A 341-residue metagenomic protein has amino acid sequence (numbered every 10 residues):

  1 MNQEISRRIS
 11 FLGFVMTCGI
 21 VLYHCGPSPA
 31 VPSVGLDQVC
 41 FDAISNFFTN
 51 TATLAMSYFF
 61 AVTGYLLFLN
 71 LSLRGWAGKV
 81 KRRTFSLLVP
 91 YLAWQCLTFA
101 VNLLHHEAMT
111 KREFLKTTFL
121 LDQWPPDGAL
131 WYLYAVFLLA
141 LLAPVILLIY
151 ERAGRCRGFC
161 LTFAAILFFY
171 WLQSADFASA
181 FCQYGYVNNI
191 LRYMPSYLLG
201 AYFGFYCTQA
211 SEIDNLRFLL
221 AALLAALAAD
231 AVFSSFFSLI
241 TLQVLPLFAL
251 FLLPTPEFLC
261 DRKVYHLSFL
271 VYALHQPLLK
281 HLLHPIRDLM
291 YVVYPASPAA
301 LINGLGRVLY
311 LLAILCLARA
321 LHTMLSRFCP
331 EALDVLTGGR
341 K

Functional and structural regions predicted by a protein language model:
M1-F168, V293-K341: Membrane-cytosol interface segments of multi-pass membrane proteins, especially ER/Golgi lipid-handling enzymes
C18-C25, Q95-C96, F163-F177, A221-S234 (+1 more regions): Aromatic-anchored segments of alpha-helical transmembrane domains
V31-S33, L104, A108, L172-F181 (+2 more regions): Juxtamembrane "helix-exit" motif on the non-cytosolic side of transmembrane helices
I44-M56, L120-A135, S174-L199, L227-F248 (+2 more regions): Interfacial loop-to-helix transition and helix-capping segments at the boundaries of transmembrane helices
Y65-L69, L139, A143-E151, Y193-Q209 (+3 more regions): Hydrophobic transmembrane alpha-helices
R74, A175-F177, C207: Transmembrane helix-loop junctions in multi-pass membrane proteins
P125-Y150, G154-Y170, A201-D214, F218 (+3 more regions): Contiguous hydrophobic segments
L191-S196, F205-L270, Q276-V293, S297-R307: Alpha-helical transmembrane segments and terminal signal-anchor/GPI-anchor hydrophobic tails, characterized by long
